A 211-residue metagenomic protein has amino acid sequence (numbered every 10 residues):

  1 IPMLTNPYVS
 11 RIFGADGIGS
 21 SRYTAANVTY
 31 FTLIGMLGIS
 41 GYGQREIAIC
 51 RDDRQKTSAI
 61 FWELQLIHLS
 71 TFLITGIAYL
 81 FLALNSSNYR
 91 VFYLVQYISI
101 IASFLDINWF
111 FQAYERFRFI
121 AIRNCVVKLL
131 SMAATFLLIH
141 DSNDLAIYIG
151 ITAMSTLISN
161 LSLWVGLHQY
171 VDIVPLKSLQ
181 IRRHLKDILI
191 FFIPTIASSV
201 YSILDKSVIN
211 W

Functional and structural regions predicted by a protein language model:
I1, T24, V28-T29, L33-L84: Membrane-water interface segments that mark the loop-to-transmembrane alpha-helix transition
I1-S40, G76, S131-M132, L189-N210: Signature of the first transmembrane helix
I12-A15, A113-Y114, D141-S142: Helix-loop interface residues and adjacent transmembrane-helix termini in multi-pass membrane transporters, primarily
I18-G19, I60, L64, F92 (+2 more regions): Alpha-helical transmembrane segments and their helix-entry boundary regions
Y30-I34, L69, L73, L80-F111 (+1 more regions): Alpha-helical transmembrane segments of multi-pass membrane proteins
I49-R51, I100-N124: Membrane-interface junctions at transmembrane-helix termini in multi-pass inner-membrane proteins
Y97-I100, I122-Q169: Hydrophobic alpha-helical transmembrane segments
R118-A121, L145-T152, L161-S207, W211: Interhelical loop/hinge segments that connect adjacent transmembrane helices in multipass membrane
